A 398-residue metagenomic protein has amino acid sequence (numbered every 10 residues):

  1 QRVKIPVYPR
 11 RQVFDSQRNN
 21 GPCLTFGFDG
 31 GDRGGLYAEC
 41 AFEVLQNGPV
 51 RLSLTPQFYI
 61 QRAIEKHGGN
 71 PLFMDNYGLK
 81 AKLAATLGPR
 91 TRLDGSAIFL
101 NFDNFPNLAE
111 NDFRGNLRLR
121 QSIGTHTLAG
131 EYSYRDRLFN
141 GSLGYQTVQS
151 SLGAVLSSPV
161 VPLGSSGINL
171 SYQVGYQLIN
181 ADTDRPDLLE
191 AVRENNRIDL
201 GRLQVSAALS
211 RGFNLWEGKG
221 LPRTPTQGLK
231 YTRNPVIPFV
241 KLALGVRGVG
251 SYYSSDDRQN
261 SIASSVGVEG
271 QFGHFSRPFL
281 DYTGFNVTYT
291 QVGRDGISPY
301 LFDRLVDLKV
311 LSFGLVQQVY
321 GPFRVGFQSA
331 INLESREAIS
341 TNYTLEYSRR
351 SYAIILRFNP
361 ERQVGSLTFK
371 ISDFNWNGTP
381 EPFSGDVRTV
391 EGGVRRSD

Functional and structural regions predicted by a protein language model:
Q1-D398: Outer-membrane beta-barrel proteins and related beta-barrel translocases across Gram-negative bacteria
